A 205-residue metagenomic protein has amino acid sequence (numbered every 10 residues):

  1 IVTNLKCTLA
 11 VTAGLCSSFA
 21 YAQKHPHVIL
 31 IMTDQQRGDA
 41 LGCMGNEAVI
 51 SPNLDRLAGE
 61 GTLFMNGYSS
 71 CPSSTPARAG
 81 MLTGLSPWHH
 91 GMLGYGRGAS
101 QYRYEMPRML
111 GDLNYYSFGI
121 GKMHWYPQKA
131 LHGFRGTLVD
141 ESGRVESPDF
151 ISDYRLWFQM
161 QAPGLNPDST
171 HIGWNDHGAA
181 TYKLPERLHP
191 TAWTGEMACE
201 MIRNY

Functional and structural regions predicted by a protein language model:
I1-L9: Bacterial N-terminal signal peptides that target proteins for export
K6, L15, F19-Y205: Formylglycine-dependent sulfatase
